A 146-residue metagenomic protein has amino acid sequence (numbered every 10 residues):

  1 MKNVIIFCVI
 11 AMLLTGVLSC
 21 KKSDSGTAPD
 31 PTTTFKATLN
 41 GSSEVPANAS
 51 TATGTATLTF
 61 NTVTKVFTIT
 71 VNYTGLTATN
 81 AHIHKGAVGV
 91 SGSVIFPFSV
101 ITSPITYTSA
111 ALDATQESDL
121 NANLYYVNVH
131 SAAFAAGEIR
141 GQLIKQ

Functional and structural regions predicted by a protein language model:
K2-I5, L13-K36: Bacterial Sec-dependent N-terminal signal peptides
A28-Q146: First exposed extracellular module after export/assembly in secreted or surface-exposed proteins
